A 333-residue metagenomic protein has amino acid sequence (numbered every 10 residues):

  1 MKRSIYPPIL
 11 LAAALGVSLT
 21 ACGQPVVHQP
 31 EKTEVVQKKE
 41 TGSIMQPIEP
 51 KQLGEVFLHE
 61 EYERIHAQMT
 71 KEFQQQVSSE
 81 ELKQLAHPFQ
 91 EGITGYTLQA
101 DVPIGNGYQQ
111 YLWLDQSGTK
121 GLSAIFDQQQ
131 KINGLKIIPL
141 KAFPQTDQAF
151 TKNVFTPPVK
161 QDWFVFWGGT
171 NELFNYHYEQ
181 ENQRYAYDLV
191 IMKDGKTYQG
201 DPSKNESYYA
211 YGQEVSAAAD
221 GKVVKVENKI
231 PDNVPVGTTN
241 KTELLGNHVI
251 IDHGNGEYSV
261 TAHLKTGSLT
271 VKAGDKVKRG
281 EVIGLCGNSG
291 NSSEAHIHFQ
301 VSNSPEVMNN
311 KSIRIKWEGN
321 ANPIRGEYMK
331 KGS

Functional and structural regions predicted by a protein language model:
K2-V26: Sec-dependent N-terminal signal peptides of Gram-positive bacterial secreted proteins and lipoproteins
C22-T41, H66-M69, E81-E214, A218 (+1 more regions): Polar/charged, compositionally biased leader and regulatory segments
T41-L58, Q68: Short, aromatic-enriched amphipathic alpha-helices that serve as compact interaction elements
F57-Q76: Short, well-ordered alpha-helical segments enriched in acidic and aromatic residues
G221-V223, G274-C286: A structural signal for short beta-strand/turn segments enriched in small hydrophobics and glycine
K222-K265: Zn2+-dependent peptidoglycan hydrolase active-site motif and core
K241-E243, T270, D275, Q300-S333: Acidic, glycine-rich catalytic/binding loops that coordinate metals and/or anionic ligands
E257-G280: Short histidine-centered loop motifs in beta-beta connectors
